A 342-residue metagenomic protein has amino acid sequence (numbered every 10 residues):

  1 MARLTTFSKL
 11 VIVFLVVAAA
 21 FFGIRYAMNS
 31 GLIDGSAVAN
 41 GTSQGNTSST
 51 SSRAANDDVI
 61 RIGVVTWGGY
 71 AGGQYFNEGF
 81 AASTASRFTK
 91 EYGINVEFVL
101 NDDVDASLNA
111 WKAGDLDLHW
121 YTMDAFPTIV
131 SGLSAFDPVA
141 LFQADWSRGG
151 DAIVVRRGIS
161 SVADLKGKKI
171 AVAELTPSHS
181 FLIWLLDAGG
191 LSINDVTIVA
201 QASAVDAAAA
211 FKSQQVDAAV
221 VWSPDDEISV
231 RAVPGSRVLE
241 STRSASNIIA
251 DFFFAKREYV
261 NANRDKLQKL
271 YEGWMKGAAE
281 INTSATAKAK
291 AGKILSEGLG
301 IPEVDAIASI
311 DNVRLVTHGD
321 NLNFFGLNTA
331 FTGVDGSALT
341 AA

Functional and structural regions predicted by a protein language model:
A2-V17: N-terminal Sec-pathway targeting helices
T5, K9, K256, T317: Residue-level signal for threonine
V16-M28: Hydrophobic alpha-helical membrane-insertion segments, chiefly the h-region of N-terminal signal peptides
S30-A210, D217-S223, L239-S241, S246-N247: Short, glycine-/small- and polar/acidic-enriched structural segments that line small-molecule recognition paths
Y75-E78, K112-L116, S131, G158 (+7 more regions): Sec-exported extracytoplasmic/periplasmic mature domains
A152-V154, F252-A255, Y259-V260: Short glycine- and hydrophobic/aromatic-rich loop-to-beta-strand nucleating segment in the catalytic cores
V216, S223-E227, A232-V233: Flexible, acidic/glycine-enriched loop-and-adjacent beta/alpha segments that face the extracytoplasmic/periplasmic side
N261-A342: Secondary-structure end/capping motifs
